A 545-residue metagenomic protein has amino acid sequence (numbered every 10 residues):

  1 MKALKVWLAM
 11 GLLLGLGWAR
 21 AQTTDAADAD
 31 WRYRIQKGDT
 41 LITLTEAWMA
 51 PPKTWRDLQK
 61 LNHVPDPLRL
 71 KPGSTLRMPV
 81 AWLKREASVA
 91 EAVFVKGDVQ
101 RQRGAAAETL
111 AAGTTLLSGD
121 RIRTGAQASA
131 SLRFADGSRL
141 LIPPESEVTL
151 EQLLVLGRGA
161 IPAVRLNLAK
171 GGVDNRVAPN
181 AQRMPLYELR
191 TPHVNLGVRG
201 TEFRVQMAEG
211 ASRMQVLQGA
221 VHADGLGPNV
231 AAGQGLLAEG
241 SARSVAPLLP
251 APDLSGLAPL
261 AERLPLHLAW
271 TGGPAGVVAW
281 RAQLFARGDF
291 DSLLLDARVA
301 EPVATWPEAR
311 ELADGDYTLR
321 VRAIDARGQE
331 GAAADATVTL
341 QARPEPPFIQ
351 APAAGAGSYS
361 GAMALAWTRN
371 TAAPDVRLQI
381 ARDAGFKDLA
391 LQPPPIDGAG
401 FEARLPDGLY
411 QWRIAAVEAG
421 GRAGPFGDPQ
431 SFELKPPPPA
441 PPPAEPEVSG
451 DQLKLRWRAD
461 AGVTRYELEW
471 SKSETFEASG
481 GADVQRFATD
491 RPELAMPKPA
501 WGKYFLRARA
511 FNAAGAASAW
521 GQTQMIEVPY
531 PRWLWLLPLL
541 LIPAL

Functional and structural regions predicted by a protein language model:
T23-M49: Primarily a LysM-type cell-wall glycan-binding module
P72-T75, V80-A258, L264: Flexible, surface-exposed loop/linker segments and immediately adjacent secondary-structure boundaries
L264-G276, G361-A373, L453-G462: Conserved aromatic anchor
V278-L293, A373-L391, V463-A482: Extracellular low-complexity, O-glycosylation-prone stalks/linkers
L295-P302, L391-D397, V484-D490: Short beta-strand segments within Ig-like beta-sandwich modules, predominantly Fibronectin type-III
A309-D316, E402-Q411, M496-Y504: Surface-exposed, short loops/turns at beta-strand junctions within beta-sandwich domains
R327-L340, V417-L434, A513-V528: Extracellular fibronectin type III
